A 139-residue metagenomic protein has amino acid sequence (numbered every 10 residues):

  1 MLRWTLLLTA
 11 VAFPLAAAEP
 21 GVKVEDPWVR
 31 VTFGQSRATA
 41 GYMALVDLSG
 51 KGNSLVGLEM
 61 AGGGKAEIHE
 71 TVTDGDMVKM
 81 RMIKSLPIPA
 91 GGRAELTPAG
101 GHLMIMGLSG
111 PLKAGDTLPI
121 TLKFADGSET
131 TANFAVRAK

Functional and structural regions predicted by a protein language model:
M1-L6: Bacterial N-terminal signal peptides that target proteins for export
T9-A18: Hydrophobic h-region of N-terminal signal peptides that target proteins for export in Gram-negative bacteria
E19-K139: Compact, glycine-rich, soluble single-domain proteins
